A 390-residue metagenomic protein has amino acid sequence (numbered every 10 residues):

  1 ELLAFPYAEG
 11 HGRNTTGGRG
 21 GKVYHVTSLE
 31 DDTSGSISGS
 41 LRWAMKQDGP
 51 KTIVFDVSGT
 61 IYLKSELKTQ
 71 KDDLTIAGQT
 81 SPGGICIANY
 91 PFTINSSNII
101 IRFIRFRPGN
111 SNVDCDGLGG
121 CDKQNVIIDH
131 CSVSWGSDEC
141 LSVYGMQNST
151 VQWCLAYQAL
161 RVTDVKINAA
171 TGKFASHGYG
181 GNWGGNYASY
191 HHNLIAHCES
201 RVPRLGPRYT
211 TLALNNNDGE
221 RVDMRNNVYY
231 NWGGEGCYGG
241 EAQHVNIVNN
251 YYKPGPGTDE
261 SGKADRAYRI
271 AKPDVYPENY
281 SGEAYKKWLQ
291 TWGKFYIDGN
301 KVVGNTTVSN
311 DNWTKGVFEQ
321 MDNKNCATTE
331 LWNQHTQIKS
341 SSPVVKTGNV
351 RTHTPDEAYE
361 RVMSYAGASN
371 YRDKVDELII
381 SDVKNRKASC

Functional and structural regions predicted by a protein language model:
E1-G12, G20-K22, I37, Q47 (+2 more regions): Long, contiguous C-terminal flanking segments immediately downstream of a protein's structured core
K22-D31, W43-Y62, L74-T80: Glycine-rich repeat segments that build the extracellular carbohydrate-interaction surface of secreted and virion
E30-S38: Conserved GTPase G-domain signal focused on the G5
S38-G49, I61-T75, I85-R102, P108-Q124 (+1 more regions): Extracellular beta-strand-rich solenoid/capping regions of secreted or surface-exposed proteins that bind or remodel
L63-S65, N110-D114, S137, L212-A213 (+1 more regions): Extracytoplasmic/secreted cell-surface and envelope-processing proteins
D73, G78-Q79, S97-P108, Q124-W135 (+3 more regions): Right-handed parallel beta-helix
P91, G117, C140, V162-T163 (+5 more regions): Structural detector of coil-to-beta-strand junctions
